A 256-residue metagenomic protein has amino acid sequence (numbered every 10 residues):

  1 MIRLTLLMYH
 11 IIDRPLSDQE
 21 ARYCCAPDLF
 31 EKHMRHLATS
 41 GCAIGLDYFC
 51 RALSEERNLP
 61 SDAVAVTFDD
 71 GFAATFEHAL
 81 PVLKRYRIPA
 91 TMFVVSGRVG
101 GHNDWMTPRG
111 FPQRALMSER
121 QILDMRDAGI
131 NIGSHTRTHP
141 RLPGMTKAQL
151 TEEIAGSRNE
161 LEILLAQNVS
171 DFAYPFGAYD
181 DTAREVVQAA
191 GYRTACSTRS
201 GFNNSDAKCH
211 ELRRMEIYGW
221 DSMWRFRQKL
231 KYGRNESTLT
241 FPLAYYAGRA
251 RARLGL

Functional and structural regions predicted by a protein language model:
M1, A38, C42, P81-I88 (+2 more regions): Acidic (Asp/Glu)-rich catalytic clusters
M1-T67, A73-F76, G144-L256: C-terminal active-site subregion of NodB/CE4 polysaccharide deacetylases
L7-Y9, N131-H139: Histidine-centered catalytic micro-motifs
T67-F68, G133: Generic enzyme active-site microenvironment
D70-A74, R109-L116: Active-site glycine- and acidic-residue-rich loops that bind and position anionic ligands or nucleotide-like cofactors
R87-R109: A short, conserved beta-to-alpha structural element at the edge of catalytic cores that scaffolds binding
M92, S134, C196-S197: Hydrophobic residues in well-ordered beta-strands that form the structural core
H102-Q113, H139-K147: Surface-exposed cleft-lining segments at the edges of enzyme active sites
